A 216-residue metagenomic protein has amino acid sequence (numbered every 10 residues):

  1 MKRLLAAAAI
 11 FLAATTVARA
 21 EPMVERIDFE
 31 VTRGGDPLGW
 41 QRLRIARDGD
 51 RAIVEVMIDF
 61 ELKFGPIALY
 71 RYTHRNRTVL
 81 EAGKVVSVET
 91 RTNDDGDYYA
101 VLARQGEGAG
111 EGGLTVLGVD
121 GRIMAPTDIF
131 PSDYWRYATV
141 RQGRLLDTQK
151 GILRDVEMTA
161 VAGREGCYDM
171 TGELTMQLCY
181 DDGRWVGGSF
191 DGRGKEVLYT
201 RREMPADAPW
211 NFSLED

Functional and structural regions predicted by a protein language model:
M1-A6: Bacterial N-terminal signal peptides that target proteins for export
T16-A20: Sec/Tat signal peptide C-region and signal peptidase I cleavage site
P22-V24, E89-D216: Solvent-exposed helix/loop surface patches that form functional interfaces
M23-Q105: N-terminal mature ectodomain segment of secretory-pathway/periplasmic proteins
